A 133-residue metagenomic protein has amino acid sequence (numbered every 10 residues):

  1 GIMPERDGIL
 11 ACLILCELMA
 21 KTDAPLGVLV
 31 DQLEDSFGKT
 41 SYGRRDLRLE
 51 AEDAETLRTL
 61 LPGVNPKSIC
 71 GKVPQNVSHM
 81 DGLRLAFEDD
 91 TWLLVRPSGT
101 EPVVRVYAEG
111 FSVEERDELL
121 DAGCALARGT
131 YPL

Functional and structural regions predicted by a protein language model:
G1-L133: Phosphate-binding and adjacent anionic-ligand microenvironments
